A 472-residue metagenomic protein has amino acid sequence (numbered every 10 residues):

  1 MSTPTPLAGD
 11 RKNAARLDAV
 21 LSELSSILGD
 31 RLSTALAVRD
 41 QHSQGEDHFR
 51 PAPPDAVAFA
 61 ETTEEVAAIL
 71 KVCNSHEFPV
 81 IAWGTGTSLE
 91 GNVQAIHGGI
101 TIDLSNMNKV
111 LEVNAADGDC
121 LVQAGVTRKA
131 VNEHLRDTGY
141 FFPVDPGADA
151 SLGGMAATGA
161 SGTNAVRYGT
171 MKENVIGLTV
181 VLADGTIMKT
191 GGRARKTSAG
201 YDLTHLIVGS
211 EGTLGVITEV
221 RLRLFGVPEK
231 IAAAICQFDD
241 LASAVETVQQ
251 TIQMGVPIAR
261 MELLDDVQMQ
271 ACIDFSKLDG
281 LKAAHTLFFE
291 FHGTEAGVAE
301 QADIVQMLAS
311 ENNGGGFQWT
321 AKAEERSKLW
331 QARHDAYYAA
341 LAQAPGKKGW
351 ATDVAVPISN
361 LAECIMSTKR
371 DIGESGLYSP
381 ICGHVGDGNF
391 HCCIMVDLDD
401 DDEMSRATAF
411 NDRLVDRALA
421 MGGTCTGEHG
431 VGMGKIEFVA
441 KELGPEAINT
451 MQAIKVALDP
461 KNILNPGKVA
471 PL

Functional and structural regions predicted by a protein language model:
M1-K71, T87-G118, D266-S276, A323-A351 (+2 more regions): N-terminal flexible segment immediately upstream of the FAD-binding catalytic core in FAD-dependent oxidoreductases
D30, L419-V431, V456, P460-L464: Alpha-helix capping/hinge segments and adjacent helical runs
S33-S43, G226, A232, Q237-D240 (+3 more regions): C-terminal substrate-recognition/cap domain of FAD-linked oxidoreductases
K109-E262, L464-N465: FAD-binding subdomain of flavoenzyme oxidoreductases
T186, I436-L472: Activity-critical C-terminal alpha-helical subdomain
